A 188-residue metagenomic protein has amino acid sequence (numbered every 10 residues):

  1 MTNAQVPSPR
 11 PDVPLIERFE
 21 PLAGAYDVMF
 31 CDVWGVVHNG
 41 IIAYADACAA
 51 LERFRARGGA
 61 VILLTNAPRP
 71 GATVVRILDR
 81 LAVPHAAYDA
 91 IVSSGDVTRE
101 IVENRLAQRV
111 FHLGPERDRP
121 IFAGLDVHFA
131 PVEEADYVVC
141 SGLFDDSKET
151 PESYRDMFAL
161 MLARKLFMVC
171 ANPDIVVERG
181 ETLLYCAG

Functional and structural regions predicted by a protein language model:
M1-G188: HAD-like aspartate-dependent phosphatase fold
